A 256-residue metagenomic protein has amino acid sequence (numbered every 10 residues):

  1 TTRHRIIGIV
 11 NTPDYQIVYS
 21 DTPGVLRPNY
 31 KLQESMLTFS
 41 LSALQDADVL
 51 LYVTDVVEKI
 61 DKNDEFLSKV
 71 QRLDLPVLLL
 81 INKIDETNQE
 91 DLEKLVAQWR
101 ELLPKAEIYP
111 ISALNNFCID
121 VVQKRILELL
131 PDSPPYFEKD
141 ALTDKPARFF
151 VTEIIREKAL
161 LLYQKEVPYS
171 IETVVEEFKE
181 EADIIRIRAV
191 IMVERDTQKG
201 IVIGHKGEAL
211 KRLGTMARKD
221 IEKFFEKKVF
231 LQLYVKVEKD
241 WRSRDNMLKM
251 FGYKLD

Functional and structural regions predicted by a protein language model:
T1, P23-L26, V56-I60, I84-T87 (+5 more regions): Conserved nucleotide-binding/hydrolysis micro-motifs of P-loop NTPases
T1-I7, P23-Q71, E90-L92: Switch II of P-loop NTPase G domains
H4, G8, T38-Q45, E65-S68 (+10 more regions): Solvent-exposed alpha-helical segments within well-ordered globular domains of core cellular machineries
I9-P13, A43, A47-L50, V57 (+8 more regions): Conserved, well-folded catalytic cores of nucleic-acid-processing and energy-transducing macromolecular machines
D14-V18, D48-V49, P76-V77: Loop/turn-to-beta-strand initiation segments
Y19, Y52, L79-I81, L233: Structural beta-sheet core signal
Q71, L75-L78, I84-A147: Canonical P-loop GTPase G-domain recognition
A147-D256: P-loop NTP-binding site
